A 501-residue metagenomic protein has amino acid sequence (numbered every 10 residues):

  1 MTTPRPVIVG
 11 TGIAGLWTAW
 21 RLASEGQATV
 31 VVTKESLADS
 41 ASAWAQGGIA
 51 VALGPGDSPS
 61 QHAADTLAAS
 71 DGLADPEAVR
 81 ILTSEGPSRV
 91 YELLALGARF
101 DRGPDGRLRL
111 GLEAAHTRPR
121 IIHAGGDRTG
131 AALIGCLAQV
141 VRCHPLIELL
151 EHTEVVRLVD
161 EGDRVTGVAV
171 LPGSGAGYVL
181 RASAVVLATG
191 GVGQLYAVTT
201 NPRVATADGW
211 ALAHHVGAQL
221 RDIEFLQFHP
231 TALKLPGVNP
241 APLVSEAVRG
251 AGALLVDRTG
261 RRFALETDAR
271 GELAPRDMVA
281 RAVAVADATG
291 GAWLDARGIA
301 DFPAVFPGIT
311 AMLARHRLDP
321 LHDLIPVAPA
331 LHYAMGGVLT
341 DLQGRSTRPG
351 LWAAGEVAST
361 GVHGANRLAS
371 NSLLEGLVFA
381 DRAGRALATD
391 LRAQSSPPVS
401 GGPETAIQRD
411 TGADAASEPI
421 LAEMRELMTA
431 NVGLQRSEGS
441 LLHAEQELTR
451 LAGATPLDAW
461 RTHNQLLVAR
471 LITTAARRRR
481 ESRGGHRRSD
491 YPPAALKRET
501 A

Functional and structural regions predicted by a protein language model:
M1-R5, R21, E25-Q27, S36-L37 (+10 more regions): Glycine- and aromatic-enriched mobile tails/lids
V7-V9, L180-T189: Short hydrophobic core segments
G15: N-terminal Rossmann-fold NAD(P) dinucleotide-binding loop
E35-L67, D71, V238: Conserved N-terminal glycine-rich FAD pyrophosphate-binding loop of Rossmann-like flavoproteins
L37, L212, A218-I325, A386-R392: An anion/pyrophosphate-binding glycine-rich loop and adjacent beta-alpha core in soluble alpha-beta enzymes
A74-P87, I121-Q139, L150, T199-A207 (+2 more regions): Short beta-strand to alpha-helix junction loop
A95-G177, A188, A232-L235: Conserved redox-cofactor binding core of oxidoreductases
A184-V238, P242, N371-F379: Glycine-rich loop(s) and the adjacent beta-strand/alpha-helix scaffold that form part
